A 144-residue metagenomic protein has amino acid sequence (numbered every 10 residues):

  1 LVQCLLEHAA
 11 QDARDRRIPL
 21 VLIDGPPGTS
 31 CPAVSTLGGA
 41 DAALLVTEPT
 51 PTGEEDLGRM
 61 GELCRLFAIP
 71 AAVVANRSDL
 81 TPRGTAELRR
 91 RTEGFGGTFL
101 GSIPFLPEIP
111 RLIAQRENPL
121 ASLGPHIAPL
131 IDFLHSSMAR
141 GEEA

Functional and structural regions predicted by a protein language model:
V2, A33-V34, L57-G58, T85-A86: Conserved strand-to-helix beginnings and helix N-cap segments that scaffold or border functional pockets
V2-A33: Switch II (G3) loop of P-loop NTPases
R14, T29-P51, L57: Inter-motif core of Ras-like GTPase G domains
I23, L45, V73-A75: Structural beta-sheet core signal
E55-R65: Amphipathic helical hotspot of TIR/SEFIR-family domains
R65-A144: C-terminal lobe/tail of nucleotide-utilizing enzymes
